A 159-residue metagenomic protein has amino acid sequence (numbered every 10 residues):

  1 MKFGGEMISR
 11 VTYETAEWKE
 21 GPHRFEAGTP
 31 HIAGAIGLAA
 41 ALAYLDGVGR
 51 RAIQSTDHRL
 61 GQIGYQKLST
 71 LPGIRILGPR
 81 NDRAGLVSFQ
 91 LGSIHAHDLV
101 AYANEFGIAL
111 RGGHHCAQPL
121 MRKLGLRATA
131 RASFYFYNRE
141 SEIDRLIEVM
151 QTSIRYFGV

Functional and structural regions predicted by a protein language model:
M1-V159: Pyridoxal 5′-phosphate
